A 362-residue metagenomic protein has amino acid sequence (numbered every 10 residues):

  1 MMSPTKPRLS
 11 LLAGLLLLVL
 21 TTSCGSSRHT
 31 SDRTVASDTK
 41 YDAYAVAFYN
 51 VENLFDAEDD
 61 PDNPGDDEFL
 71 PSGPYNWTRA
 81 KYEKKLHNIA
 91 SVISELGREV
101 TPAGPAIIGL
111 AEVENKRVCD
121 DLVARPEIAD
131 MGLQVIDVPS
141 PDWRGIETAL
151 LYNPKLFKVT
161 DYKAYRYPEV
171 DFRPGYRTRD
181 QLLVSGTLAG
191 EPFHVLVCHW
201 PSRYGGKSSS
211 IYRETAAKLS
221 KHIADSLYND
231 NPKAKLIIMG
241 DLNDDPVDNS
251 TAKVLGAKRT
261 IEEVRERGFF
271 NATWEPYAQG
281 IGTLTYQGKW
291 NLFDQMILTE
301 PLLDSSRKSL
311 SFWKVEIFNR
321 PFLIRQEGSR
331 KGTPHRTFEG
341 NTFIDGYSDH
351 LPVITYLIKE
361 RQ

Functional and structural regions predicted by a protein language model:
M1-T34: Bacterial Sec-dependent N-terminal signal peptides
S23-P126, I136-T148, Q326-G332, N341 (+1 more regions): N-terminal, active-site-proximal structural segment of metallo-dependent hydrolase catalytic domains
C24-A36, D225-L236, D244-Q362: Metal-dependent phosphoester-hydrolase catalytic domains
A45-N53, P74, D161-K163, P192-S202: Active-site-proximal beta-strand elements of phosphoester/diester hydrolases
Y49-E52, A111-E114, D137-P141, N153-P154 (+5 more regions): Active-site-proximal beta-strand/loop segments in catalytic clefts of secreted hydrolases
D56, R117-D120, R144-E147, Y204-K207 (+2 more regions): Extracytoplasmic/secreted cell-surface and envelope-processing proteins
V113-P192, C198-W200: Structured beta-strand-rich core segments of catalytic domains in phosphoester-bond hydrolases
V135-D137, L182-E275: Extracytoplasmic, non-cytosolic globular domains
